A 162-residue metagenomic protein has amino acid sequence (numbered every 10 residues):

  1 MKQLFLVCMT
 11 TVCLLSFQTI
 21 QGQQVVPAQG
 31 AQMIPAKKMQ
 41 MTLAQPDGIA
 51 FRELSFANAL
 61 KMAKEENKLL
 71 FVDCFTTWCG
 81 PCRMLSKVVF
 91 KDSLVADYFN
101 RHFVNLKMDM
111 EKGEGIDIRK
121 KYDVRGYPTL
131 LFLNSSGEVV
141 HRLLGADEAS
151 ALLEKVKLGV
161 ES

Functional and structural regions predicted by a protein language model:
M1-V25: Bacterial Sec-dependent N-terminal signal peptides
V25-L60: N-terminal "domain-start" segment that seeds a small globular fold
A50-L54, V88-E114: Thiol-based oxidoreductase modules, predominantly thioredoxin-like and allied folds used for disulfide exchange
E65-T77: Short active-site neighborhood of thiol/selenol oxidoreductases, capturing the structured segment around
F71-V72, N105, L130: Hydrophobic beta-strand anchors of alpha/beta hydrolase catalytic cores
C74-F75, M108-E111, L133-S135, G145-A146: Active-site-proximal beta-strand/loop segments in catalytic clefts of secreted hydrolases
C74-F90: Conserved redox-active cysteine motifs that mediate thiol-disulfide chemistry, especially di-cysteine Cys-X(1-2)-Cys
R125-S162: Non-catalytic, surface beta->alpha helical segment in thiol-disulfide oxidoreductase systems
